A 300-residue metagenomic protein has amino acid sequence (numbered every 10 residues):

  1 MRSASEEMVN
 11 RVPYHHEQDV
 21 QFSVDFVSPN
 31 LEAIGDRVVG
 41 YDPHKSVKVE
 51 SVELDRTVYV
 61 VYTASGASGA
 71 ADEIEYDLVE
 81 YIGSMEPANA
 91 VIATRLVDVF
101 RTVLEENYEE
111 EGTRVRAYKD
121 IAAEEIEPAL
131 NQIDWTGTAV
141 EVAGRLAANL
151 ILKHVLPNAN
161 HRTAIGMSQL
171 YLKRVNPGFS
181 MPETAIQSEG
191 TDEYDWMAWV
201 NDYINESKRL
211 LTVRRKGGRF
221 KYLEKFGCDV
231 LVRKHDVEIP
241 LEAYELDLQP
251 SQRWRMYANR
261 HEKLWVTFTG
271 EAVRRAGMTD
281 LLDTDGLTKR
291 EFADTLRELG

Functional and structural regions predicted by a protein language model:
M1-G300: FIC/Doc superfamily catalytic core
